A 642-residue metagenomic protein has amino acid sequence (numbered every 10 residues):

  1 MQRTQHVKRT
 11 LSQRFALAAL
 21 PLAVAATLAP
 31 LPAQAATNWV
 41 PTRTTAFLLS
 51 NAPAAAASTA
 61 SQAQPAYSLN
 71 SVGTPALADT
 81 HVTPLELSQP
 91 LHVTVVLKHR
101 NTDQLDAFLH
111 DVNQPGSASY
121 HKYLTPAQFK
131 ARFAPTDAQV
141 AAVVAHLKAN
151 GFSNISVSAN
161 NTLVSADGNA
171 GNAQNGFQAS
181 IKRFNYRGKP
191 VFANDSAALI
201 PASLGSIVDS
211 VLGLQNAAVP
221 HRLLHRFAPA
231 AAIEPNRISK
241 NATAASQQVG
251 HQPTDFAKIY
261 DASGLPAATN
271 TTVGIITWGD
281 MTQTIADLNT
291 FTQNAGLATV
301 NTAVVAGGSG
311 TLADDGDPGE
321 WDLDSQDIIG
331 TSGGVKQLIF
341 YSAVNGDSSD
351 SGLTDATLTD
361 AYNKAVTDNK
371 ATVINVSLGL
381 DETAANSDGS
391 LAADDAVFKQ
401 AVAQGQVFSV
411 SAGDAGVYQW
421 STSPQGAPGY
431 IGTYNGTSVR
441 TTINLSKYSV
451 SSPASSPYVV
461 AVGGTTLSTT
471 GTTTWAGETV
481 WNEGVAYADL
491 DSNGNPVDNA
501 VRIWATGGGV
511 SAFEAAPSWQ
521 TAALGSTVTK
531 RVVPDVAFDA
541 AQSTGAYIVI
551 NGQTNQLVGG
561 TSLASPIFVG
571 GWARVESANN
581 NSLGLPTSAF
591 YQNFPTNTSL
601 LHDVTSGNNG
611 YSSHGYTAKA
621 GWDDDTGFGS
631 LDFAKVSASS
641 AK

Functional and structural regions predicted by a protein language model:
M1-A36: Gram-negative bacterial Sec-dependent N-terminal signal peptides
S12, G509-V510, G570: Glycine-centered structural positions embedded in regular secondary structure
A16-L17, I155-S156, Q400, S613-H614: Short hydrophobic/aromatic segments of transmembrane alpha-helices and their interfaces
L28, T422, T472, V569 (+1 more regions): N-terminal low-complexity, intrinsically disordered patches enriched in charged
N38-A159, S165, A170-A461, S492-P496 (+7 more regions): Substrate-binding/charge-relay-adjacent region of secreted/lumenal peptidase catalytic domains
Y458, G463-G494, A500-V501, A505-G507 (+2 more regions): Active-site-proximal C-terminal subdomain of hydrolase catalytic domains
T466, T470, T521-A523, V569 (+1 more regions): An often Trp-containing, charged/polar helix-loop segment at the C-terminal end of enzyme catalytic cores
